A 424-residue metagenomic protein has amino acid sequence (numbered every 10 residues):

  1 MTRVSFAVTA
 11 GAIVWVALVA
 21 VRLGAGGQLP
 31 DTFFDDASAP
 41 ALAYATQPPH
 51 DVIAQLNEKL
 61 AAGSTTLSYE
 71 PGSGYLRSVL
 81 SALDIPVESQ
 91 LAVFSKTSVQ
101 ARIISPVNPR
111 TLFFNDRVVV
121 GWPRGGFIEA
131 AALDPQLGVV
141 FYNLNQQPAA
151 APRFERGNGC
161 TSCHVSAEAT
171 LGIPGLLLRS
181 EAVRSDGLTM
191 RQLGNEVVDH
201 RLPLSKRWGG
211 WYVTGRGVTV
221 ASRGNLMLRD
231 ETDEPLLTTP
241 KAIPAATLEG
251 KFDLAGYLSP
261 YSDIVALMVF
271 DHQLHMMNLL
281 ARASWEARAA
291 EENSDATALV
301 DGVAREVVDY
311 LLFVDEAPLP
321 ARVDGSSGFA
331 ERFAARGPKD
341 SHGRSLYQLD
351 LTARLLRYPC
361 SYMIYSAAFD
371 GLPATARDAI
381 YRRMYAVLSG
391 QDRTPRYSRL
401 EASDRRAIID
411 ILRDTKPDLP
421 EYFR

Functional and structural regions predicted by a protein language model:
M1-G11: Bacterial N-terminal signal peptides that target proteins for export
A10-R22: Bacterial N-terminal signal peptides
G27, V120-A298, A304-L312, L355-R424: Sequence context surrounding c-type heme c attachment/ligation sites in exported
L29-G125: N-terminal alpha-helical interaction blocks
V52, L56, L60, L76-V79 (+8 more regions): Generic structural signal of hydrophobic/aromatic residues within well-ordered alpha-helices of folded domains
L67-P71, L299, L400: Catalytic cores of large soluble enzymes that bind and process phosphate-bearing ligands
E88-K96, Q192, P318-G325: Short glycine-rich, low-complexity/disordered patches
A283-E292, L312, E316-R354, S366-G371: Mature extracytoplasmic or organellar-lumen-exposed domains after removal of signal/transit peptides
